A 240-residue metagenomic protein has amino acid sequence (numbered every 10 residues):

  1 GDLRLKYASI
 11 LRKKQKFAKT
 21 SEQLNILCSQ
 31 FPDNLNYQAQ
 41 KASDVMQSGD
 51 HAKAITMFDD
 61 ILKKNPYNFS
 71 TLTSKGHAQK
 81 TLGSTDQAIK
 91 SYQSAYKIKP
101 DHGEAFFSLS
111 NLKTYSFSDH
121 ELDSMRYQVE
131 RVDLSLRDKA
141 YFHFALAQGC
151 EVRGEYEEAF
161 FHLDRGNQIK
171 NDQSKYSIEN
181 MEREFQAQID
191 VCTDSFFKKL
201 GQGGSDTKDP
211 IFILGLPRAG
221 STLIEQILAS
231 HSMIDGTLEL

Functional and structural regions predicted by a protein language model:
G1-L240: Alpha-helical solenoid repeat scaffolds of the TPR/TPR-like class and their adjacent stem/linker regions that mediate
